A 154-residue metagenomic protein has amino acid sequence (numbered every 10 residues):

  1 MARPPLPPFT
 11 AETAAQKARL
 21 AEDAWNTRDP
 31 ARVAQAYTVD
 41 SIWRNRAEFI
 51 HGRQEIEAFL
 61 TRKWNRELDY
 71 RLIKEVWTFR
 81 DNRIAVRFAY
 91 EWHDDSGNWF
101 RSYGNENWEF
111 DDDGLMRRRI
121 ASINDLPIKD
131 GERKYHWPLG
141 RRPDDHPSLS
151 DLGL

Functional and structural regions predicted by a protein language model:
M1-V39, L149-L154: Short, low-complexity N-terminal intrinsically disordered segments enriched in polar/charged residues
A2-F9, A58-L154: A beta-strand edge to alpha-helix "cap/lid" segment located at domain peripheries
E12-Q16, P30-I84: A solvent-exposed, acidic/Ser-Thr-rich amphipathic alpha-helical stretch
